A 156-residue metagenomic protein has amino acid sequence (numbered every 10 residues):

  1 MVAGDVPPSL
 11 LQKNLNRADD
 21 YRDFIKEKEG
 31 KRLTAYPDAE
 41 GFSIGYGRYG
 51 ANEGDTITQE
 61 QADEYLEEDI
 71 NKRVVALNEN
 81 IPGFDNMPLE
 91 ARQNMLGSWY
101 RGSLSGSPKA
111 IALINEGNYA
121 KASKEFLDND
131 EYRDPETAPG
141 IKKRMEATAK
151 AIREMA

Functional and structural regions predicted by a protein language model:
V2-S9, D19-E27, K31, R48 (+3 more regions): Long, amphipathic alpha-helical surface segments
K13: Catalytic-core regions of hydrolytic enzymes
N16: Predominantly extracellular beta-rich ligand-binding scaffolds that present long acidic/polar faces for carbohydrate
K31-R32, D85: Short coil/loop linkers at secondary-structure junctions
L33-D55, A91: Short, surface-exposed glycine/acidic/tryptophan-bearing loops
E53-G83, P88-A112: Alpha-helical segment that forms one wall of the substrate-binding/catalytic cleft in peptidoglycan-active domains
